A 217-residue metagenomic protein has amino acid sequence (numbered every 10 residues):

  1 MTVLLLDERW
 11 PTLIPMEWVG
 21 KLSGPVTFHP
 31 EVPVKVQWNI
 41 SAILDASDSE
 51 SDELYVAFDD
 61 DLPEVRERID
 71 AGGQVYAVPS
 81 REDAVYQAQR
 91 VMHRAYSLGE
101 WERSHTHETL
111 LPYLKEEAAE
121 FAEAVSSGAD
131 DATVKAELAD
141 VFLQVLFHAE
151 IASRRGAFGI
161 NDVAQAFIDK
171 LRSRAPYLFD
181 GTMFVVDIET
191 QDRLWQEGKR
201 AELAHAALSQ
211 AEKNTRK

Functional and structural regions predicted by a protein language model:
M1-E137, L146-K217: Flexible "arm" and connector segments at domain edges
D140: Activation-segment/catalytic-loop signature of the eukaryotic protein kinase fold
